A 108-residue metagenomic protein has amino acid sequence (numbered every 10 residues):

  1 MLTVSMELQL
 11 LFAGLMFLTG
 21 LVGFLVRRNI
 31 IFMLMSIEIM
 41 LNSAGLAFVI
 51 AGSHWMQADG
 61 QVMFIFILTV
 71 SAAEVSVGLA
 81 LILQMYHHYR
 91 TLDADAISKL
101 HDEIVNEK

Functional and structural regions predicted by a protein language model:
M1-K108: Alpha-helical transmembrane segments of multi-pass membrane proteins predominantly involved in bioenergetics
